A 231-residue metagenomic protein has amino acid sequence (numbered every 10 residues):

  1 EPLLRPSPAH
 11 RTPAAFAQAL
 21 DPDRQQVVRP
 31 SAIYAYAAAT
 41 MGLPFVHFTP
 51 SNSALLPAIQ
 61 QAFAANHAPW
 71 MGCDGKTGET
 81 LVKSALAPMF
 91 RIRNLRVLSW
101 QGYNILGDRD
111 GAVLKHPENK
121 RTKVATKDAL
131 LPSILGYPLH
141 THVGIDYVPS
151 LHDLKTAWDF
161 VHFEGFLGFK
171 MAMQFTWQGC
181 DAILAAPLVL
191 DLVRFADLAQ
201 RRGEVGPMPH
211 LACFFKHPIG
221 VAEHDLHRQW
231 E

Functional and structural regions predicted by a protein language model:
E1-S84, P88: N-terminal Rossmann-like NAD(P) cofactor-binding subdomain of oxidoreductases, focused on the glycine-rich
P8, A19, Q200, Q229-E231: Charged, low-complexity, helix-prone segments enriched in Lys/Glu/Asp/Gln
F16, L130-L131, L226-E231: Generic hydrophobic, helix-prone segments enriched in Leu/Val/Ile
E79-H210: Active-site-lining helix/loop region of Rossmann-like oxidoreductase modules
R202-E231: C-terminal low-complexity, acidic/polar tails when present
